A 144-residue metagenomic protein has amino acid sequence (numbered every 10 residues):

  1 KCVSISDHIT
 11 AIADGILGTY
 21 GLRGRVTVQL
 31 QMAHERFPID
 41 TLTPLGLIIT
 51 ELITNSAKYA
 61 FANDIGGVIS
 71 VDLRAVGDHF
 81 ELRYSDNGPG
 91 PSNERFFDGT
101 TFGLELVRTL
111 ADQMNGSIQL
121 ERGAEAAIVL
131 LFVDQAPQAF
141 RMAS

Functional and structural regions predicted by a protein language model:
C2-T19: Short beta-to-alpha transition helix within the HATPase_c
G21-V68: Conserved short strand/loop->alpha-helix "switch" segment adjacent to the catalytic nucleotide/phosphoryl-transfer site
G66-D78: Short beta-strand/loop element within the Bergerat-fold HATPase_c
V68, G90, G123-L130: Glycine-rich nucleotide-binding loop
H79-L104: Glycine-rich/acidic phosphate-handling loop/turn and adjacent ATP-lid/helix of nucleotide-binding kinase/ATPase domains
M114-R122: Glycine-rich ATP-binding loops of the HATPase_c
I128-S144: C-terminal end segment of the histidine kinase catalytic
